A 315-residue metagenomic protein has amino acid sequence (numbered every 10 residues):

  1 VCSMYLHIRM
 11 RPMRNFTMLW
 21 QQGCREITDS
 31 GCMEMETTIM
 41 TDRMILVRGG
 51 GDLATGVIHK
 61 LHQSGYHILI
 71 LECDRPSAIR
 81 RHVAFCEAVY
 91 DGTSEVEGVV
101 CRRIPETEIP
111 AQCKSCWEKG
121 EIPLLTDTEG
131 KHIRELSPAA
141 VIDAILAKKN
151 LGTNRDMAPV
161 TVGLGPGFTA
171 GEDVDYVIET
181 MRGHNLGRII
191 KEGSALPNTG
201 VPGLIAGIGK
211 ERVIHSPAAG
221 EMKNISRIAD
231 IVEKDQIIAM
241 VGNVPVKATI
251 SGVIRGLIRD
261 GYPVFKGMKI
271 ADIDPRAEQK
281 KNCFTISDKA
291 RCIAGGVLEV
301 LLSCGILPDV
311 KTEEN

Functional and structural regions predicted by a protein language model:
C2, I8-R11, F16: Intrinsic low-complexity, disordered N-terminal segments enriched in polar/charged/small residues
S3-L6, R25, S30: Short hydrophobic targeting helices and cationic amphipathic motifs that mediate membrane/organellar targeting
T17, T28, T37-T38: Ala/Thr-enriched low-complexity intrinsically disordered regions
C24, M35-D42: Extreme N-terminus of proteins, especially the signal/transit-peptide cleavage junction and the first residues
I39-N315: Well-ordered secondary-structure scaffolds
